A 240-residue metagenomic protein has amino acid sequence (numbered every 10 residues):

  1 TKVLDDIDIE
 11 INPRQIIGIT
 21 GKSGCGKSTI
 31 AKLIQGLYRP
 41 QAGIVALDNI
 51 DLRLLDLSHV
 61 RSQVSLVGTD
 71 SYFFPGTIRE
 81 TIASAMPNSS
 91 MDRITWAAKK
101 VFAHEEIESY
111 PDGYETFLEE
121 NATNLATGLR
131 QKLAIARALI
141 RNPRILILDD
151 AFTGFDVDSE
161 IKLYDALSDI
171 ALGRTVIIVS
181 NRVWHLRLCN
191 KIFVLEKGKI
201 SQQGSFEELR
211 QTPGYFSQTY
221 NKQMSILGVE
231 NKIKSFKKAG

Functional and structural regions predicted by a protein language model:
T1-G240: ABC-type nucleotide-binding domain
